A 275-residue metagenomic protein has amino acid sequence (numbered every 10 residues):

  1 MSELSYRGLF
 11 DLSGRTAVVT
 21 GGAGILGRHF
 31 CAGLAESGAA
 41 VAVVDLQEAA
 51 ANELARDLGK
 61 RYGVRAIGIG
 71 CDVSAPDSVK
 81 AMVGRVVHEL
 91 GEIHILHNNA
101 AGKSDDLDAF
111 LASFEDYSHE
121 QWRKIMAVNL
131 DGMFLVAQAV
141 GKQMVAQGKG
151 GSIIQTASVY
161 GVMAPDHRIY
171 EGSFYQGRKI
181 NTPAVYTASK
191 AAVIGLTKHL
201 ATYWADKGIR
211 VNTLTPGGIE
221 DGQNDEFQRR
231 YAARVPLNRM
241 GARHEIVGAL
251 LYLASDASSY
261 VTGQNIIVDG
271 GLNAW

Functional and structural regions predicted by a protein language model:
S2-D11, L111, G172, L251 (+1 more regions): Short C-terminal tail/terminal secondary-structure segment of NAD(P)H-dependent dehydrogenase/reductase domains
L9-A42, L200: Canonical Rossmann dinucleotide-binding motif of NAD(H)/NADP(H)-dependent dehydrogenases/reductases, specifically
E48-A49, G70-M82, H119, H244-E245: The beta1-alpha1 cofactor-binding region of Rossmann-like NAD(H)/NADP(H)-dependent oxidoreductases
A81-H88, L107-A127, R230: Active-site Tyr-X3-Lys motif and surrounding loop/helix of classical short-chain dehydrogenase/reductase
H94, E115-L135, I154, Y186 (+3 more regions): Catalytic Tyr-X3-Lys loop
L96, A205, R210, V261-G263: Short, small/polar-rich loop/turn modules that mediate ligand/substrate recognition or access, typified
D106, H119, V145, I154-A192 (+1 more regions): Catalytic loop of short-chain dehydrogenase/reductase
V235-I246, A257: A conserved structural motif in NAD(P)-dependent oxidoreductases
